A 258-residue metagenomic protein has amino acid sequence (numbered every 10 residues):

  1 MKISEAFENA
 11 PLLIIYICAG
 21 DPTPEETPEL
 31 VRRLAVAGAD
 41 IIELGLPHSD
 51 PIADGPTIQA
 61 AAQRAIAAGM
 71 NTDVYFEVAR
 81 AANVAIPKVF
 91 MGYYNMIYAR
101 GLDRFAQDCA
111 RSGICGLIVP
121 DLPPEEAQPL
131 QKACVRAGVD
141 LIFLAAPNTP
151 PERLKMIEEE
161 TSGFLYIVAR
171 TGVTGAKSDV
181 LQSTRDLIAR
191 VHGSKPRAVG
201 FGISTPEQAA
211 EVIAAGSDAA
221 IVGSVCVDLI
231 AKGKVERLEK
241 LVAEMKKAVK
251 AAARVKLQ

Functional and structural regions predicted by a protein language model:
M1-A6, P24, H48-A60, A67-R80 (+6 more regions): Active-site-adjacent beta->alpha loops and helix N-cap segments on the catalytic face of soluble alpha/beta enzymes
M1-I17, V78-R80, A253, L257: N-terminal amphipathic alpha-helix/helix-capping segment at the start of soluble metabolic enzymes
L13-I17, I42-L44, K88-G92, L117-V119 (+4 more regions): Hydrophobic faces of well-ordered beta-strands that scaffold small-molecule active sites in alpha/beta enzyme cores
I15, L34, I42-G45, C109 (+4 more regions): Conserved, mostly hydrophobic/aromatic
P24-A35, T149-E159, S194, V199 (+1 more regions): Catalytic cores of alpha/beta
G38, C109-C115, A133-I142, E159-L165 (+1 more regions): Glycine-enriched alpha-helix->loop->beta-strand junction motifs that scaffold or abut catalytic
A39-P51, I114-I118, P123-E126, L165-G175 (+1 more regions): Glycine-rich phosphate-binding active-site loops on the catalytic face of alpha/beta enzymes
A189-P196, S204-Q258: Alpha/beta catalytic cores of nucleotide-metabolism and tRNA/nucleoside-modifying enzymes
